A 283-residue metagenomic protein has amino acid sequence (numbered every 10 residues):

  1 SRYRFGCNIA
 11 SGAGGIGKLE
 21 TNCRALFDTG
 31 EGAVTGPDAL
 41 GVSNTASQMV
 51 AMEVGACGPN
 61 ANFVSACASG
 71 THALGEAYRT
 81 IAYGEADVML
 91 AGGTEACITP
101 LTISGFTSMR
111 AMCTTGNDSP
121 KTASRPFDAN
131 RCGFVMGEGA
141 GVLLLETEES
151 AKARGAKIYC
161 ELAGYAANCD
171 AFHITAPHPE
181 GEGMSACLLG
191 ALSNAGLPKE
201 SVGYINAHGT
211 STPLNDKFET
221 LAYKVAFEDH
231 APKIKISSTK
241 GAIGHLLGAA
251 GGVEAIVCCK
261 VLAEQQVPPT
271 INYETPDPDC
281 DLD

Functional and structural regions predicted by a protein language model:
S1, N44-A46, A73, T147 (+4 more regions): Short, well-ordered amphipathic alpha-helical segments that serve as non-catalytic structural scaffolds within diverse
G6-S11, V64, M89-E95, G137 (+3 more regions): Short beta-strand segments
C7, V50, G70, A77 (+6 more regions): Conserved small-residue
G14-E76, E85, S108-V135, Y223-G252: Conserved catalytic cysteine-centered active-site region of acyl-thioester-dependent Claisen-condensing enzymes
Y78-R79, E146-E149, I256-E264: Short glycine/serine- and small hydrophobic-enriched flexible loop segments
E85-C132, Y165-P179, A207-D216, K233-D283: Acyl-CoA/ACP chain-elongation machinery
S119-A195, G203-Y204, T270-Y273: Condensing-enzyme catalytic core mediating Claisen C-C bond formation in acyl metabolism
C187-G209, P213-A242: A beta-strand-loop signature enriched in Asp, Gly, Thr, and Trp that corresponds to the sialidase/neuraminidase Asp-box
